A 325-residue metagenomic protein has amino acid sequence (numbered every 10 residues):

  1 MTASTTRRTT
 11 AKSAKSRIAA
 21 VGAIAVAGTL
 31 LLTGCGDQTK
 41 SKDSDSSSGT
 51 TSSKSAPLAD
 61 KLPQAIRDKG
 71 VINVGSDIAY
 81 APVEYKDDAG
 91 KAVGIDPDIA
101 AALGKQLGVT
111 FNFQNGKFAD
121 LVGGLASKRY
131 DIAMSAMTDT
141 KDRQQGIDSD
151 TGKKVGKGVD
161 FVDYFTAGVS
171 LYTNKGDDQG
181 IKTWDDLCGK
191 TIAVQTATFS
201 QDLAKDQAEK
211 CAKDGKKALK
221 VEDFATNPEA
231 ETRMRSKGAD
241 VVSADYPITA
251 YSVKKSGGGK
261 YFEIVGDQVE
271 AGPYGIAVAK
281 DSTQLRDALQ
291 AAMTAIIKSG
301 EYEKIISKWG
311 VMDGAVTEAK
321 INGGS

Functional and structural regions predicted by a protein language model:
M1-T33: Sec-dependent bacterial lipoprotein signal peptides
L32-T50: Bacterial lipoprotein signal-peptidase II cleavage site
G36, A100-A101, K105-Q106, K175-D178 (+4 more regions): Extended ligand-binding regions for polar small-molecule ligands
T51-M137, S299: Extracytoplasmic small-molecule ligand-binding "clamshell" domains of the periplasmic binding protein/Venus flytrap
A92-Q106, T166-T226, V241, Y246-A250: Bilobed "Venus flytrap"/periplasmic-binding protein-like clamshell domains and structurally analogous long
T110-W184: Acidic, polar ligand-binding/catalytic clefts
M137-K154, L203-Q207, S236-E270: A ligand-binding cleft/hinge motif common to bilobed small-molecule-binding domains
D163-T173, K254-A291, M312-S325: Periplasmic-binding protein-like
